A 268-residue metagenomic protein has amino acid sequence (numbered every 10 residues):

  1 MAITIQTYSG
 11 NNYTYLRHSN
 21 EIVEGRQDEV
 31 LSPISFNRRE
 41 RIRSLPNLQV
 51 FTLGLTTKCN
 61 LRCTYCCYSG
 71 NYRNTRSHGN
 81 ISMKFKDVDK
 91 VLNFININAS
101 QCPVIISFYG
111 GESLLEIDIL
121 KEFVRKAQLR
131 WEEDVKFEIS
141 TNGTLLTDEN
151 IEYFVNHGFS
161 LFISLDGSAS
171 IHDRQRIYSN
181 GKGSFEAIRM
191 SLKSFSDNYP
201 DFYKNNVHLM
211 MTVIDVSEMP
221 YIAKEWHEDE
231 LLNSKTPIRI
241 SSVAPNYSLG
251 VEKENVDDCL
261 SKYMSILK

Functional and structural regions predicted by a protein language model:
A2-T52: N-terminal [4Fe-4S]-dependent radical SAM core
R26, C63, D118, E149 (+3 more regions): Short acidic, gly/pro-rich beta-turn/loop elements at beta-sheet edges and active-site/ligand-binding grooves
P33-E152, N156-H157: Conserved alpha-helical substructure of the radical SAM core
G54, I105-Y109, E138-N142, F162-D166 (+2 more regions): A cross-family glycoside hydrolase active-site/sugar-binding cleft signature
T57-C59, C67-G70, L165-A169, S242-A244: Short, small-residue-rich loop/turn micro-motifs
L115, L145-L146, G167-S170, S217: Short alpha-helical
V155-L161, L232: Glycine-enriched alpha-helix->loop->beta-strand junction motifs that scaffold or abut catalytic
S170-R189, K193-K268: Radical SAM enzyme [4Fe-4S]-AdoMet core and its adjacent flexible, acidic and glycine-rich loops/tails across
